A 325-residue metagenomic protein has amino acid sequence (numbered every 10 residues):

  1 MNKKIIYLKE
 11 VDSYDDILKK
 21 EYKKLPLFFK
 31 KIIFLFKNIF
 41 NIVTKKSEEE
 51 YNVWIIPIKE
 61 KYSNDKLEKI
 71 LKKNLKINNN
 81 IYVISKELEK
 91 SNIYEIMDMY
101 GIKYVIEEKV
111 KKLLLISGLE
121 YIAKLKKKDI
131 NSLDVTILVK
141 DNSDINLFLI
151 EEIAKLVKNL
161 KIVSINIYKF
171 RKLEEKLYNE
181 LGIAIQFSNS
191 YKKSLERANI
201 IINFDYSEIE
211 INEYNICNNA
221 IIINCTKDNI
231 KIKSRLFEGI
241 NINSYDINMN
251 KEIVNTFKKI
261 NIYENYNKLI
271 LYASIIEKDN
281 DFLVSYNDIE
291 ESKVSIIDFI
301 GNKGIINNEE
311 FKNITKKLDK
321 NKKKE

Functional and structural regions predicted by a protein language model:
N2, Y7-K24, F29-E95, E120 (+1 more regions): Metallocofactor- and cofactor-centric catalytic cores in central/energy metabolism, strongly enriched
Y22, N229-E325: Adenosine-phosphate binding glycine-rich loop
L35-T44, E60-E68, Y178-R197, Y206-N212: A short, well-structured beta->alpha microelement
Y51-K126, I130-N131, I242-D279, I289: Glycine/serine-rich phosphate-binding loop and adjoining beta1-alpha1 elements at the start of nucleotide-handling
N80-I81, K158, N199, A220: Conserved acidic residues
L88-E95, N146, I167-E174, I209-I211 (+1 more regions): Short, charged/polar "capping" segments at the starts of alpha-helices and the immediately preceding loops
L125-K192: Glycine-rich phosphate/diphosphate-binding loop of Rossmann-like nucleotide-binding domains
I183-N255: Rossmann-like adenosine-cofactor binding region
